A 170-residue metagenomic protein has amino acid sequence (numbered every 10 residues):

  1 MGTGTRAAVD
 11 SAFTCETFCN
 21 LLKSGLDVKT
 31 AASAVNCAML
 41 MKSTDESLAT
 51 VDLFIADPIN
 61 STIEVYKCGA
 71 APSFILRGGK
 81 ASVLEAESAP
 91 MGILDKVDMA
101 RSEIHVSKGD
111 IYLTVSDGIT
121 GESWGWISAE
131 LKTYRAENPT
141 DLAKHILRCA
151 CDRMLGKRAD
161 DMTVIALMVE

Functional and structural regions predicted by a protein language model:
G2-G25, E85, D95, V106 (+1 more regions): Active-site-proximal, acidic helix/loop segment immediately C-terminal to a metal-coordinating Asp/Glu
T5-G78, E85, C151-D160, L167: Catalytic core of PPM/PP2C metal-dependent serine/threonine phosphatase domains
E46-L48, G92-D98, L147: Short gly/ser/thr-rich secondary-structure transition/capping motifs
I63, A81, M99-R101: Tryptophan-centered short beta-strand motifs
A86-E87, I93, V169: Active-site donor-binding loop signature of nucleotide-sugar glycosyltransferases
S88-P90, D98-A100, H105-V106: Conserved, helical-rich catalytic subdomain that frames metal- and/or nucleotide-binding sites in enzyme alpha/beta
L113-V115, T163-L167: Conserved active-site loop/cleft motifs that coordinate metal ions or position small ligands
I146-R148, A166-E170: Terminal helices and disordered tails flanking the catalytic cores of nucleotide-processing hydrolases
